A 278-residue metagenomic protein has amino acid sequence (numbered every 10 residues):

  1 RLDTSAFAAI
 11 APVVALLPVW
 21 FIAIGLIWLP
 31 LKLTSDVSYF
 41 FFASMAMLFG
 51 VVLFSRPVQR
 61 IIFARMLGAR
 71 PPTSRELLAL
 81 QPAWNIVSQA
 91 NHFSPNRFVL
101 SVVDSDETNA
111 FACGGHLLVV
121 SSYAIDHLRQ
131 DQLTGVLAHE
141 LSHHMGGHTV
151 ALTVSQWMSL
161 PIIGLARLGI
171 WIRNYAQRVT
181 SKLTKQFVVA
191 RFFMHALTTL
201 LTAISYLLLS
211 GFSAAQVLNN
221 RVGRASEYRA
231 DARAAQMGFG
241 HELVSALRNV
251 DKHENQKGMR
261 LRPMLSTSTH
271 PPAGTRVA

Functional and structural regions predicted by a protein language model:
R1-N109, I162-R224, K252-K257: Hydrophobic or amphipathic, alpha-helical segments that drive membrane association/targeting
T34, G115, V119-V120, R229 (+1 more regions): Amphipathic alpha-helical protein-interaction segments
W84-S88, G223-G240: An active-site-proximal "capping" alpha-helix that borders the catalytic cofactor pocket
H92-G114, A215-R221, A234-A278: Active-site-proximal gating segments in proteases and membrane effectors
V119-G135, L218: Short pre-active-site segment immediately N-terminal to the catalytic Zn-binding motif
V120, G135-H143, G147-H148, E227-D231: Active-site recognition of the HExxH zinc-binding catalytic motif
L141-L160, F239-G240: Catalytic Zn2+-binding segment of zinc metalloproteases
